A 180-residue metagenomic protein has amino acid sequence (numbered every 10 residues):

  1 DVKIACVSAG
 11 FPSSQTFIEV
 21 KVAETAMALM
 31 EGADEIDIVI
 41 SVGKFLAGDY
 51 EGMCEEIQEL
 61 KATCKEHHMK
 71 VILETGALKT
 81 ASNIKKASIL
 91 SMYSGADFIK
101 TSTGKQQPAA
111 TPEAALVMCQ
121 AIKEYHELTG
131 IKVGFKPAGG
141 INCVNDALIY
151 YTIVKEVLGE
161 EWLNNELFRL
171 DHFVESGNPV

Functional and structural regions predicted by a protein language model:
D1-F135, N142-L170, P179: Alpha/beta enzyme core
V174-E175: Extended amphipathic secondary-structure runs
